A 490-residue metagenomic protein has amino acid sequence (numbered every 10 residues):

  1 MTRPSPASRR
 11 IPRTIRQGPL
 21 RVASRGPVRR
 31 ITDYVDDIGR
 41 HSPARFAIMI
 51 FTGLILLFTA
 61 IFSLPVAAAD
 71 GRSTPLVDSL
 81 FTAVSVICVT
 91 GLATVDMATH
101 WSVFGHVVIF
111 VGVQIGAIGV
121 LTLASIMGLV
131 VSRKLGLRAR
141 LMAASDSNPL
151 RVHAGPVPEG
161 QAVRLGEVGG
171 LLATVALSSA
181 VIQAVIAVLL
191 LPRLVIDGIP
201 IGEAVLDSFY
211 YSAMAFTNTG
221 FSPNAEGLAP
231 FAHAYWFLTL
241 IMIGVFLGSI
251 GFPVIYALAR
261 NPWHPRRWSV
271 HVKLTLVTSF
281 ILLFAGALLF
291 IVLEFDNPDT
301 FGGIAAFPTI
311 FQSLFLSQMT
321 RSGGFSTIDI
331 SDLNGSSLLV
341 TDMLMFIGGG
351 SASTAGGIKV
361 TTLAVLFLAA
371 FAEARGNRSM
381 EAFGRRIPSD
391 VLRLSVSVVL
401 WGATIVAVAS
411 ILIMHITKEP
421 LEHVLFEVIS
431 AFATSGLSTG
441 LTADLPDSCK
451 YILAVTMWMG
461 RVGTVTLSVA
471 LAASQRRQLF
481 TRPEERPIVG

Functional and structural regions predicted by a protein language model:
M1-G490: Membrane-proximal intracellular helices of multi-pass ion channels
